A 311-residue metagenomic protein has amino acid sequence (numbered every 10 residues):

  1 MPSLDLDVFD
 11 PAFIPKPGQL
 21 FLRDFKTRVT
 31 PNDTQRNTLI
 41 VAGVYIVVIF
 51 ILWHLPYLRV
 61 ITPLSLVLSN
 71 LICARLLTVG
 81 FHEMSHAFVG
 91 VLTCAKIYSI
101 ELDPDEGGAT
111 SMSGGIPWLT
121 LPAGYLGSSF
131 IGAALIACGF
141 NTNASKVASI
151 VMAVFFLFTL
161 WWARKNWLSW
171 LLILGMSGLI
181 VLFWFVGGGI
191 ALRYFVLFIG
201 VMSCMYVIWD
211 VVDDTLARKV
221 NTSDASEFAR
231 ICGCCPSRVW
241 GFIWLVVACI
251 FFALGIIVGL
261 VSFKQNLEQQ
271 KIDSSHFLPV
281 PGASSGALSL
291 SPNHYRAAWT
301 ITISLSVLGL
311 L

Functional and structural regions predicted by a protein language model:
M1-L66: Topogenic membrane-insertion module of multi-pass membrane proteins
T30, E106-S129, A133-A134: Individual transmembrane alpha-helix segments
P56-W118: Small-residue-rich helix-interface/hinge motifs
H82-M84, G124, F228: Divalent metal-coordination and catalytic microenvironments
A123-T222: Hydrophobic transmembrane alpha-helical segments that form the core helix bundle of multi-pass membrane enzymes
F185-S274: Terminal transmembrane helical module of multi-pass membrane proteins
C232, P279-A298: C-terminal GPI-anchoring signal of eukaryotic secretory precursors
S291-L311: Cleavable C-terminal sorting propeptides in eukaryotic secreted/cell-surface proteins
